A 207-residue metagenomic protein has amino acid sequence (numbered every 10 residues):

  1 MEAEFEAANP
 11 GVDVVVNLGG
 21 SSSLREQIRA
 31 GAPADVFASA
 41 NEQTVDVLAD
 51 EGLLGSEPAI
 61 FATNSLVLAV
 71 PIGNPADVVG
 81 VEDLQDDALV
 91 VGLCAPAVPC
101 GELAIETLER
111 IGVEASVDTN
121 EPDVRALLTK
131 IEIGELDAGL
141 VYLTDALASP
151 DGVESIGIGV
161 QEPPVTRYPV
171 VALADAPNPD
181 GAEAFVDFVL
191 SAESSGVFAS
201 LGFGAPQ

Functional and structural regions predicted by a protein language model:
E2-A8, D13, S22, E26-R29 (+4 more regions): Exported/periplasmic ABC-transporter solute-binding proteins
E51-E57: A short, gly/pro- and small-residue-rich
